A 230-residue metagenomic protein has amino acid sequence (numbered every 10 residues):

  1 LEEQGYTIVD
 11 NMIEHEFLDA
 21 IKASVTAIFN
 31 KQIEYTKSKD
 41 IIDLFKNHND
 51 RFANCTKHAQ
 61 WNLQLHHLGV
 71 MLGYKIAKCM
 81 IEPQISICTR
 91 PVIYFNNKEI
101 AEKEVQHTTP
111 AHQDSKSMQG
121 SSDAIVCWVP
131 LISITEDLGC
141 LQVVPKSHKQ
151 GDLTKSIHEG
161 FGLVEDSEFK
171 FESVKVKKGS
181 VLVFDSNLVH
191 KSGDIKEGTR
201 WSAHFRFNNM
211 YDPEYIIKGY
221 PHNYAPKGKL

Functional and structural regions predicted by a protein language model:
E2-E3, D10-A111, S117-M118: Non-heme Fe(II)-dependent double-stranded beta-helix
Y6, S122-V126, L138, F171-S173 (+2 more regions): Extracellular structured ligand-interaction cores
I13-H15, Y94-F95, I100, K116 (+4 more regions): Short, solvent-exposed loop/turn segments at secondary-structure junctions
Y35-K37, K155-H158, V181-V183, L188-L230: Non-heme Fe(II)/2-oxoglutarate
P83-I85, T89-P91, H107-T109, D123-V129 (+2 more regions): Generic beta-strand structural signal
T108-K116, V143, L188-S192, F205: Histidine-centered catalytic micro-motifs
H112, S117-E136, K175, V183 (+1 more regions): Short, conserved beta-strand element in jelly-roll/cupin
I134-K191, Y220: Double-stranded beta-helix
